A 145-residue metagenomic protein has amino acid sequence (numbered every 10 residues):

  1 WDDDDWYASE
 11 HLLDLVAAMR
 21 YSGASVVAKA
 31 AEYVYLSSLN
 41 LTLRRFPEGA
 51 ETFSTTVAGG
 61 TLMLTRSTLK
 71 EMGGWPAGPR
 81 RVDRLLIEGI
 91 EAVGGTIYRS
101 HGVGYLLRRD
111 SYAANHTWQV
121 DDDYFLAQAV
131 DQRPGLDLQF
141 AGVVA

Functional and structural regions predicted by a protein language model:
W1, A30, W75: Conserved residues at the C-terminal ends of beta-strands
W1-Y7: The conserved acidic donor/metal-binding loop of glycosyltransferases
E10-L41: Conserved donor NDP-sugar-binding/catalytic core segment of glycosyltransferases
V16, R20-Y21, E51-F53, G59-G60 (+2 more regions): Glycosyltransferases that elongate glycans
V27, Y33-V34, R44-L64: A recurrent flexible, glycine/aromatic-enriched loop bordering the glycosyltransferase active site that acts as
L69-K70: A generic structural signal for short hydrophobic patches within well-formed alpha-helices
W75-A145: C-terminal catalytic/acceptor-binding lobe
